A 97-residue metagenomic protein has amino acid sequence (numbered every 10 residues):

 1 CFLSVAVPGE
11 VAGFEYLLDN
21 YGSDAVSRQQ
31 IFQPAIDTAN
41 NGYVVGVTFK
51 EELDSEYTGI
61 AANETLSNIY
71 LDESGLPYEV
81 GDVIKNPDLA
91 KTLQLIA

Functional and structural regions predicted by a protein language model:
C1-A97: Feature marks proteins synthesized as precursors that undergo proteolytic processing into two chains
